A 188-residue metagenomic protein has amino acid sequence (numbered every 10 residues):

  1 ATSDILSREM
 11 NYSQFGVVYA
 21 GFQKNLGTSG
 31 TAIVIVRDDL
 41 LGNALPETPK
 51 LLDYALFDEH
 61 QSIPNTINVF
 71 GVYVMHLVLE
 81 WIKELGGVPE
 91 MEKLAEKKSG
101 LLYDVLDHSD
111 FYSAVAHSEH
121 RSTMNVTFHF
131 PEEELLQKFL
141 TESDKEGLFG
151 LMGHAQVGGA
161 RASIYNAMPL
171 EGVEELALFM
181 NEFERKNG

Functional and structural regions predicted by a protein language model:
A1-E9: Catalytic PLP-binding core of fold-type I/II PLP enzymes
N11-Q23: Conserved active-site segment immediately N-terminal to the catalytic lysine that forms the internal aldimine
V17, I33-I35, N125-T127: Conserved hydrophobic/aromatic beta-strand scaffold that supports enzyme active sites
F22-Y103, H117, K186-G188: Active-site C-terminal subdomain of aminotransferase-like
V36, F128-E132, I164-N166: Short beta-strand-to-loop capping motifs
F111-V115, G147-G153: A short linear hydrophobic-aromatic micro-motif
Y112-S143: Conserved PLP-binding catalytic core of the aspartate aminotransferase-like
K145, G158-G188: PLP-dependent enzyme catalytic core of the Aspartate aminotransferase-like
